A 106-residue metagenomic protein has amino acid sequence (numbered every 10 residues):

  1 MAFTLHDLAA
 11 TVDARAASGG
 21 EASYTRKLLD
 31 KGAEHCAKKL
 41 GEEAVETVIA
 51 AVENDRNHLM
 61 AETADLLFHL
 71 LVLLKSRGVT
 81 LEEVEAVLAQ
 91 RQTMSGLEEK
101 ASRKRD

Functional and structural regions predicted by a protein language model:
M1-T63, L67-D106: Flexible "arm" and connector segments at domain edges
